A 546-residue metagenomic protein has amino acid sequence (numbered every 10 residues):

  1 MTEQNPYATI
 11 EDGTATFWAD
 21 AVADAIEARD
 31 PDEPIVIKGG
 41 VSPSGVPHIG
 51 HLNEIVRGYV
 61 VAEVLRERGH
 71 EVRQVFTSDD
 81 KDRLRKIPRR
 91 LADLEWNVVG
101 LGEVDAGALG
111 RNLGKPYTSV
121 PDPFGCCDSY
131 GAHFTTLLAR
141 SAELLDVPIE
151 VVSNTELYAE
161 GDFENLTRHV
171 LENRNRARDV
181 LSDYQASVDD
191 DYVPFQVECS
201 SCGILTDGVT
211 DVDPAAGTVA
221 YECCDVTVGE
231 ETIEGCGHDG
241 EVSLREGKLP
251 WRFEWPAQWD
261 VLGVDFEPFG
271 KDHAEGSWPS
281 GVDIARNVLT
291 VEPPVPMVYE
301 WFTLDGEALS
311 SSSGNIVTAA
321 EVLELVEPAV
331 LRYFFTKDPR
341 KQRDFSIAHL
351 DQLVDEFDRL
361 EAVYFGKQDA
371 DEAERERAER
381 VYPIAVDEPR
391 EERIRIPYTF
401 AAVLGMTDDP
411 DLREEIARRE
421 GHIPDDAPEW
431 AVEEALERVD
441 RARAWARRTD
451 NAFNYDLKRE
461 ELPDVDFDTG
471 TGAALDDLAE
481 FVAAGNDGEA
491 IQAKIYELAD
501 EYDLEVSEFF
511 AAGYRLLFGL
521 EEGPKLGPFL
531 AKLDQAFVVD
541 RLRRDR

Functional and structural regions predicted by a protein language model:
M1-D32, G45-P47, R73-V75, L171 (+3 more regions): Basic, alpha-helical terminal appendages of large translation-related enzymes
T2-A177, G281: N-terminal Rossmann-like or analogous alpha/beta NTP/dinucleotide-binding catalytic cores that position adenine
G40-S42, T77-K81, N154-E156, V226 (+5 more regions): An acidic- and aromatic-residue-enriched active-site/binding cleft used to recognize and process polar
G45-N53, C126-Y130, N154-Y158, D190 (+8 more regions): Conserved aromatic-histidine-acidic binding/catalytic patches
I55-R57, R332-T336, A512: Short hydrophobic alpha-helical segments that form membrane-spanning helices or hydrophobic packing faces of helical
R66-H70, N287-P293, E505: Secondary-structure transition/capping motifs at alpha-helix termini and the adjoining loop/turn into the next element
V147-V295, T303-S312, A319: Active-site cores that bind ATP or allylic diphosphates and position pyrophosphate for catalysis
H273, W278, E300-R447, F518-R546: Catalytic adenosine-cofactor/nucleotide-binding cores of aminoacyl-tRNA synthetases and other
